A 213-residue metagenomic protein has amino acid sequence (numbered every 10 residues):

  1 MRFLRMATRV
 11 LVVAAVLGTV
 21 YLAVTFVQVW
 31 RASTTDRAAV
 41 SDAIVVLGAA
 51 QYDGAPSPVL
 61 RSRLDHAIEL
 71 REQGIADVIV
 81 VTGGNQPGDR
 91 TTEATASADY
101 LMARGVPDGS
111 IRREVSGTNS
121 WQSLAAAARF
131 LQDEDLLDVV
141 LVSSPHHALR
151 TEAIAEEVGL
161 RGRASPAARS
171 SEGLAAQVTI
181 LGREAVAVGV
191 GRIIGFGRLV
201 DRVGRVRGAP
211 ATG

Functional and structural regions predicted by a protein language model:
M1-D36: N-terminal type II signal-anchor transmembrane helix that functions as the membrane-insertion/stop-transfer segment
F26-G182: A structural signal for short, hydrophobic/glycine-enriched beta-strand patches
Q177-V203: A transmembrane-helix-recognition feature enriched in membrane-embedded lipid enzymes and envelope glyco-/phospholipid
F196, G204-G213: Short, surface-exposed patches at the edges or C-terminal ends of soluble domains, predominantly
